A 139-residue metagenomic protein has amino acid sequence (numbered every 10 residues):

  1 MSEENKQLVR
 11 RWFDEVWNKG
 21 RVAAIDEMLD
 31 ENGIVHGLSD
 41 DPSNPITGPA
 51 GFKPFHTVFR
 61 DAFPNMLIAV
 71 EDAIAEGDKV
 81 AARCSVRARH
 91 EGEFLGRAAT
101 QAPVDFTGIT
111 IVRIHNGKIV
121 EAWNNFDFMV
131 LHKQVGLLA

Functional and structural regions predicted by a protein language model:
M1-A139: C-terminal and inter-domain tail/linker signature
